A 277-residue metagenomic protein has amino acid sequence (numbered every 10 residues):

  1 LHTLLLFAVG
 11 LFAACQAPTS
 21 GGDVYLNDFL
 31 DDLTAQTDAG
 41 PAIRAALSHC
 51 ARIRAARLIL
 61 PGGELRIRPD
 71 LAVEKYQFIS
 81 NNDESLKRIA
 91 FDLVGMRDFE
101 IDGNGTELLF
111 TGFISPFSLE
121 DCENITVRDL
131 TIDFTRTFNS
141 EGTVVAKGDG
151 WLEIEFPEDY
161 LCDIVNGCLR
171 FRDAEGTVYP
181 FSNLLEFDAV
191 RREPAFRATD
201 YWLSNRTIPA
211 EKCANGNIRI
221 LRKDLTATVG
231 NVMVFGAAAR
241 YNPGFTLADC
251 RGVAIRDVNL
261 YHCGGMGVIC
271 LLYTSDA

Functional and structural regions predicted by a protein language model:
H2-F12: Bacterial N-terminal signal peptides
F12-G22: Bacterial Sec-dependent signal peptides at the C-terminal "C-region" and cleavage site
L26-L58: Acidic Gly/Asp/Thr-rich repetitive segments characteristic of extracellular carbohydrate-active and adhesion proteins
R44-A51, R66-E100, L109-R128, R136-P157 (+2 more regions): Extracellular beta-strand-rich solenoid/capping regions of secreted or surface-exposed proteins that bind or remodel
G62-G63: Tight coil/turn sites that cap or link beta-strands
P69-S85, F91, R136-Y241: Acidic/polar low-complexity surface segments
Y273-A277: Conserved small/polar residues in nucleotide/adenosyl-binding loops
